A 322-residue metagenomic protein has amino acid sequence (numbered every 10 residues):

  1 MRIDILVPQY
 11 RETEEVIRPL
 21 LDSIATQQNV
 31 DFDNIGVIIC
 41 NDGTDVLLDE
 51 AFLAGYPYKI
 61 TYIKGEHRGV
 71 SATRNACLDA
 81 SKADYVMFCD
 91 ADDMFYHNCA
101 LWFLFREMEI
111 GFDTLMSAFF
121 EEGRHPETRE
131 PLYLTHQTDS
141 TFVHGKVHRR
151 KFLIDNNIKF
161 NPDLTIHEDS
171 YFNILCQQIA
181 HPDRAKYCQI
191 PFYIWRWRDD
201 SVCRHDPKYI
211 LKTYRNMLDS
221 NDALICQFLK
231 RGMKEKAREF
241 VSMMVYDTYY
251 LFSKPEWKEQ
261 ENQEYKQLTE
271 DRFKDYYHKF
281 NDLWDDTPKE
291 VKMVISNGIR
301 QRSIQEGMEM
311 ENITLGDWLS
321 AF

Functional and structural regions predicted by a protein language model:
M1-D219, K230-R231: Nucleotide-sugar donor-binding/catalytic module of glycosyltransferases that assemble extracellular/cell-envelope
D45, A54, I60-Y62, S71-A72 (+1 more regions): Membrane-interface aromatic/basic loop that binds lipid-linked glycans or pyrophosphate carriers, typified by
L78, R150, I154, S242 (+2 more regions): General helical structural elements
P191-R198, R204-E239, Y246-K254, E259-F280: Catalytic core of nucleotide-sugar-dependent glycosyltransferases
